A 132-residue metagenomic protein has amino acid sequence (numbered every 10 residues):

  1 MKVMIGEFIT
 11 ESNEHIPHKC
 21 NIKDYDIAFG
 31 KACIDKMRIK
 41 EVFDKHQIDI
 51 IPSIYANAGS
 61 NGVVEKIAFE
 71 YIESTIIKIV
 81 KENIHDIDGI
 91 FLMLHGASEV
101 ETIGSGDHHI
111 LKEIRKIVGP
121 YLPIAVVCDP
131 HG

Functional and structural regions predicted by a protein language model:
M1-H46, I54: N-terminal amphipathic/basic leader segments beginning at the initiator methionine
K2, K45-I48, V80-D88: Glycine-rich phosphate/diphosphate-binding loops that line cofactor/substrate pockets in enzymes
I9-E11, K66-E73, N83-G132: Active-site histidine-anchored catalytic micro-motif
P17, I50-I54, H85-I90: Short amphipathic alpha-helical segments, especially helix-boundary/capping motifs
I39-F43, T75-N83, V126: Structured alpha-helical segments in the cores of large, soluble enzyme domains
V42-D49, V118-L122: Structural alpha-beta junctions
I54-T75: Charged, often glycine-rich, active-site loop that binds/positions anionic groups
